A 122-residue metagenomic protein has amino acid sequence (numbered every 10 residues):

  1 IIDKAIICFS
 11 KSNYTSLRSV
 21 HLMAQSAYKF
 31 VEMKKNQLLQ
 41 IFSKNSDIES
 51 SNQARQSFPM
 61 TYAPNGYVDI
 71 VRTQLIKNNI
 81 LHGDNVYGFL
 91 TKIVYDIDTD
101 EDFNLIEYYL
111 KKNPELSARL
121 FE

Functional and structural regions predicted by a protein language model:
I1-D84, F89: Conserved core of the sugar-phosphate nucleotidyltransferase
K77, G88-E122: Hydrophobic helical membrane-anchoring modules
